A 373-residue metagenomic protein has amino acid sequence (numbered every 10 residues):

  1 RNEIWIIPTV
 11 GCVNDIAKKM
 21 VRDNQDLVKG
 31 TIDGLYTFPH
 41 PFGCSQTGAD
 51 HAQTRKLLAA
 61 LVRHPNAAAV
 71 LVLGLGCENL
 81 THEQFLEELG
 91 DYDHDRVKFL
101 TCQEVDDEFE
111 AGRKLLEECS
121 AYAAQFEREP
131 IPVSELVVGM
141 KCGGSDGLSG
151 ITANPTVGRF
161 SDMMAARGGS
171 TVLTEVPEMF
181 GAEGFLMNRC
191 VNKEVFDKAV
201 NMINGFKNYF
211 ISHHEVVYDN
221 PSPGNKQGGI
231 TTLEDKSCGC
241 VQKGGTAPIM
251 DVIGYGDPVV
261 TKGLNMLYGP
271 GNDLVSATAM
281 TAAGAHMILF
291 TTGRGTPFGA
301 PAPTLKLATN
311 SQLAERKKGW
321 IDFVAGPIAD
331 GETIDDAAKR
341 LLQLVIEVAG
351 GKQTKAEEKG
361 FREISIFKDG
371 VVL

Functional and structural regions predicted by a protein language model:
R1-M287, R294-L373: Metallocofactor- and cofactor-centric catalytic cores in central/energy metabolism, strongly enriched
